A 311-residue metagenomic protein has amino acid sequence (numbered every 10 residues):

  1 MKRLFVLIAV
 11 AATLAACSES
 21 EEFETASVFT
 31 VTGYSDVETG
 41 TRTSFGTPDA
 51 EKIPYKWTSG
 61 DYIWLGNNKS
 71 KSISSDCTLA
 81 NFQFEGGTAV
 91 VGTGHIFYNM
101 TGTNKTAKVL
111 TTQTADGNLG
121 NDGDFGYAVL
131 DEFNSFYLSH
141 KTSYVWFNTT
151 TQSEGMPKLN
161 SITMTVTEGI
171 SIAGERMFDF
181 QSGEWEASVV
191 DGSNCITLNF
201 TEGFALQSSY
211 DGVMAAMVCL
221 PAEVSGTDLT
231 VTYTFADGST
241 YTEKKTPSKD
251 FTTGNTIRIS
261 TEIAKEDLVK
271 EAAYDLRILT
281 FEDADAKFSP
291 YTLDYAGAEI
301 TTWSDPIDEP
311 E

Functional and structural regions predicted by a protein language model:
K2-V6, V10, C17-P310: Sec-type signal peptide cleavage vicinity
